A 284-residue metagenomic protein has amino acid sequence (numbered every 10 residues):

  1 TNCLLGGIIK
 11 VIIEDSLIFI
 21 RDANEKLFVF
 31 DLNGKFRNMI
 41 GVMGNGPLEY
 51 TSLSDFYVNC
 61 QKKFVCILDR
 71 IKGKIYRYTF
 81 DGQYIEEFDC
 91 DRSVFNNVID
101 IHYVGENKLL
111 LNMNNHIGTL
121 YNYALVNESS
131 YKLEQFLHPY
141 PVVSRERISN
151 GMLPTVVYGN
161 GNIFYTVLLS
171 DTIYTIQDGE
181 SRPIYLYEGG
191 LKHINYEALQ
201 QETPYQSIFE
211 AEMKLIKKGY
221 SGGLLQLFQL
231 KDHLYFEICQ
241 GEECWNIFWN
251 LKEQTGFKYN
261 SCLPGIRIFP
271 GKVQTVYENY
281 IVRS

Functional and structural regions predicted by a protein language model:
T1-E25: Beta-strand-rich domains and repeat architectures in extracellular enzymes and scaffolds, especially beta-propellers
N2-G7, K35-K62, D69, R92: Blade-loop segments of beta-propeller domains
C3, G41-L48, C90-N97, Y140-S144 (+2 more regions): Short coil/turn segments at the loop-to-beta-strand junctions that recur within blades of beta-propeller repeat folds
G7-K10, T51-F56, F95-H102, E146-P154 (+2 more regions): Repeated scaffold domains used in trafficking and secretory/extracellular systems, primarily beta-propellers
S16-D22, K63-D69, N107-I117, A124 (+3 more regions): Short beta-strand elements that form the blades of beta-propeller/WD-repeat-like and other beta-sheet-rich scaffold
Y50-L53, D69-Y121, Q135-R145: Asp-box/WD-like beta-propeller blade repeats and closely related beta-sheet repeat scaffolds
A124-E180: Loop-centered beta-sheet repeat module
I184-I216, K252-V282: Conserved blade-ending motifs and adjacent loop-strand segments that build the rim/top face of beta-propeller domains
